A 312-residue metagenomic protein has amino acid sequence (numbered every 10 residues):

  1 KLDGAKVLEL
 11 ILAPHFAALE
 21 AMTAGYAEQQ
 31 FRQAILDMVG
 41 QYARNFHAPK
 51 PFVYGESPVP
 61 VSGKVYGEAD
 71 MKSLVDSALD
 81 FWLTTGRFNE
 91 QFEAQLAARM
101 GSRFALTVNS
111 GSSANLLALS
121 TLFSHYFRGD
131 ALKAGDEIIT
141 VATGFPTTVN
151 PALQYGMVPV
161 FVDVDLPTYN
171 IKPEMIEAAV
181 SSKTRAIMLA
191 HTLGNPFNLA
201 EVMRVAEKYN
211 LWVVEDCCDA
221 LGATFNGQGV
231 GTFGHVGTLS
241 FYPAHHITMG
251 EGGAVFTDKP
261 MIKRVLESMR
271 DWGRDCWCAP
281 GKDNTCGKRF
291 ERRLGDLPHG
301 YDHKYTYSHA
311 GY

Functional and structural regions predicted by a protein language model:
L2, V7: Acidic Ca2+-chelating loop motifs
E9, Q33, D37, K72 (+6 more regions): Replace "anionic and nucleotidyl ligands
A18-L83: N-terminal "arm"/small-domain region of PLP-dependent enzymes with the aminotransferase-like
A43-P49, S124-C217, T224: PLP-dependent aminotransferase-like
R87-E137, P151-L153, F161: Phosphate-binding glycine-rich loop
V108, S112, L116, P146 (+5 more regions): Glycine-rich phosphate-binding loop at the start of an alpha helix
A220-N226, F233-Y312: Active-site region of PLP-dependent enzymes
